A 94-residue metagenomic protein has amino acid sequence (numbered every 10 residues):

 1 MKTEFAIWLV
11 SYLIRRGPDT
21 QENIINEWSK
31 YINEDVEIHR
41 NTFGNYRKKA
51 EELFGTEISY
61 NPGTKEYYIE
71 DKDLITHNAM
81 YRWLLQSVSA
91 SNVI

Functional and structural regions predicted by a protein language model:
M1-A90: Short, basic/aromatic recognition patches that contact phosphate-bearing ligands
